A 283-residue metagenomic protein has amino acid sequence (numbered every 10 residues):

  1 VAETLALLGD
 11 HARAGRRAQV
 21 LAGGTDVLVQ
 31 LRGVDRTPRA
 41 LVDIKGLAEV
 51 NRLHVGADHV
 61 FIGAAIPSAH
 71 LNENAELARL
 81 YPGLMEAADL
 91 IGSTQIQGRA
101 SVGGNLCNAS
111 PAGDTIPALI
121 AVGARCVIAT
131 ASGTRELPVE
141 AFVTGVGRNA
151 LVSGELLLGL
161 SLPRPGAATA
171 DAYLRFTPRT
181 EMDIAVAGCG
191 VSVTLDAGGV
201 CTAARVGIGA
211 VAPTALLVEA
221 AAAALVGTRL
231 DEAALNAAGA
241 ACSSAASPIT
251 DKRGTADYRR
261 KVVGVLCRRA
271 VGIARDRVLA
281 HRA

Functional and structural regions predicted by a protein language model:
V1-A283: C-terminal structural segment of proteins
